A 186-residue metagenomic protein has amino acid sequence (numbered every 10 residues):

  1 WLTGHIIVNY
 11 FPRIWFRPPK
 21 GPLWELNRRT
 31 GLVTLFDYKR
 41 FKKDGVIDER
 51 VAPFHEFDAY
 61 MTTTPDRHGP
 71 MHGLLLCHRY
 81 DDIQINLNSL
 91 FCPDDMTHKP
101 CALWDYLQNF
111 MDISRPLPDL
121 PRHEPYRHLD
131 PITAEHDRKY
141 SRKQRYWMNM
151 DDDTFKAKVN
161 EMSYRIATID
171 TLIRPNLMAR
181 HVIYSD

Functional and structural regions predicted by a protein language model:
W1-K20, M150-D186: Alpha-helical transmembrane spans
P19-P22, E56-L75: Juxtamembrane cytosolic face of transmembrane helices
G21-L23, D44-A52, D82-N88: Short, mixed charged/polar active-site loops that provide acid/base catalysis or chelate metal/phosphate cofactors
L23-R40: Membrane-cytosol interface motif
L32-V33, K42-D66: Phosphoinositide-dependent membrane-docking surfaces
Y38-V46, L90-D94: Short helix/strand-bridging catalytic loops that position acidic/His residues to coordinate divalent metals and engage
D66-I132: A membrane-cytosol interface segment of integral membrane proteins
L103-Q108, P116-N176: Non-cytosolic (extracellular/periplasmic/ER-lumenal) segments of integral membrane proteins
